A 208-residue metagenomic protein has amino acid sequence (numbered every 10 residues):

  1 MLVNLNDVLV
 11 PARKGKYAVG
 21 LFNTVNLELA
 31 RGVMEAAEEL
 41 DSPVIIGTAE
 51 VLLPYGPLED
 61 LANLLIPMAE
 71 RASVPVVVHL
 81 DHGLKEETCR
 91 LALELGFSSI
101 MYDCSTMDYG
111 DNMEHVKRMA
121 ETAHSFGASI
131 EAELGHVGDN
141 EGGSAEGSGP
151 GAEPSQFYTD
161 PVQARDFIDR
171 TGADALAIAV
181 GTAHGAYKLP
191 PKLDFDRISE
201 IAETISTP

Functional and structural regions predicted by a protein language model:
V3-P11, V25-L52, L58-P75, G83-P208: Alpha/beta enzyme core
